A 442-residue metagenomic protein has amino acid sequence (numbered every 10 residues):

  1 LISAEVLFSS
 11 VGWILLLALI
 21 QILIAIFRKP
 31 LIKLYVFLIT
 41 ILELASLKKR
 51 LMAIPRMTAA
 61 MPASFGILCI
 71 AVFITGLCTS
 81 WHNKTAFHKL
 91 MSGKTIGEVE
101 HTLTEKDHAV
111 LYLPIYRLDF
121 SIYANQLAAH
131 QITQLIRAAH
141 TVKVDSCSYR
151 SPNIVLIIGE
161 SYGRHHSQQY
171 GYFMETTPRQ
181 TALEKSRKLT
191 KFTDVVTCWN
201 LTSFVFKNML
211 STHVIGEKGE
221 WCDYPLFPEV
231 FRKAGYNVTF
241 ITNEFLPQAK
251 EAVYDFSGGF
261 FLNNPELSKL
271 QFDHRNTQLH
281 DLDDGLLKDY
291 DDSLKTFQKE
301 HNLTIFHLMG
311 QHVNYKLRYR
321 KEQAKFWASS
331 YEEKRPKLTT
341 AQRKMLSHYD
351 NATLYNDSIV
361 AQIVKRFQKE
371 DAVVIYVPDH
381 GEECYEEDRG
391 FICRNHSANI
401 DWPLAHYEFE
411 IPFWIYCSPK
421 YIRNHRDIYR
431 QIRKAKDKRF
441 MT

Functional and structural regions predicted by a protein language model:
L1-T102: Transmembrane and membrane-interface helices of multi-pass, inner-membrane envelope-modifying transferases
A71-P336, E410, T442: Active-site-proximal alpha/beta segments of enzymes that process anionic O-linked groups
V142, K288-D292, S330-Y376, I400 (+1 more regions): A long, amphipathic alpha-helix that forms part of the scaffold/cap immediately adjacent to metal-dependent active
G171-E175, A372-R426: Histidine-centered active-site microenvironments of extracellular/periplasmic hydrolases and transferases
N208, K269-F272, K334-M345, R426-K434: Short glycine/proline-rich turn/loop motifs
K218-P225, R343-N356, A398-I411, I422-T442: A short beta-strand-to-alpha-helix junction
V230, A234-F240, S293-T296, I363-Y376 (+1 more regions): Catalytic cores of PAPS-dependent sulfotransferases and nucleotide-sugar/CMP/GDP-dependent glycosyltransferases
F240-T242, L303-G310, D350-T353, V373-P378 (+1 more regions): Short beta-strand segments
